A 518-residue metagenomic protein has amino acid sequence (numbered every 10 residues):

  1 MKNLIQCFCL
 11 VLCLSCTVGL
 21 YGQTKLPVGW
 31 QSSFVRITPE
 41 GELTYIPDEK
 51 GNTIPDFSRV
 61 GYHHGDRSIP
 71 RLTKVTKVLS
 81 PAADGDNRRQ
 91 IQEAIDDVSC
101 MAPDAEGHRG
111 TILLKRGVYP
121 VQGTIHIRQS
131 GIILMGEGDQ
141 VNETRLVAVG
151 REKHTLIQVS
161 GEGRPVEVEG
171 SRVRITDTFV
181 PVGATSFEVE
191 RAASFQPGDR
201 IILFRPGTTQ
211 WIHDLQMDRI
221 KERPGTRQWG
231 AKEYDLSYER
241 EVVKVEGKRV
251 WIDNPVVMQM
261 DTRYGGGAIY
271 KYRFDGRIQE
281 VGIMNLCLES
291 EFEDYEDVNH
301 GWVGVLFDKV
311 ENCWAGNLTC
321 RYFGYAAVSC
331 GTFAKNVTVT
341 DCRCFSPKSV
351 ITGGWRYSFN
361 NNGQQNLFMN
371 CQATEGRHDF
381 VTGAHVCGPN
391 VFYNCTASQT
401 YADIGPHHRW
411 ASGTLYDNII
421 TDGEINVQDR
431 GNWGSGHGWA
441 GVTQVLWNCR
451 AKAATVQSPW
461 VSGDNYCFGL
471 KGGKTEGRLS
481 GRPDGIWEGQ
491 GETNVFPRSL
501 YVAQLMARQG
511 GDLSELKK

Functional and structural regions predicted by a protein language model:
M1-Q23: Bacterial Sec-dependent N-terminal signal peptides
N3, Y21-D294, Y466-K518: Extracellular "leader-to-stem" segments immediately downstream of a signal peptide or signal-anchor in secreted/lumenal
G110, G117, G123, S130-I132 (+15 more regions): The right-handed parallel beta-helix/beta-solenoid scaffold, focusing on the short coil/turn and N-cap positions
K115, E137, F204, D253 (+5 more regions): Generic beta-strand/beta-sheet core signal
T124-R128, V141-E162, V166, E188 (+9 more regions): Glycine-rich beta-solenoid repeat tracts in large extracellular/virion proteins
G131, Q279-S290, E311-Y322, A334-S349 (+4 more regions): Right-handed parallel beta-helix
D199, G207-E239, V243-K244, M284-L367 (+1 more regions): Right-handed parallel beta-helix
V391-K518: Gly/Ser/Thr/Ala-enriched C-terminal appendages of enzymes
